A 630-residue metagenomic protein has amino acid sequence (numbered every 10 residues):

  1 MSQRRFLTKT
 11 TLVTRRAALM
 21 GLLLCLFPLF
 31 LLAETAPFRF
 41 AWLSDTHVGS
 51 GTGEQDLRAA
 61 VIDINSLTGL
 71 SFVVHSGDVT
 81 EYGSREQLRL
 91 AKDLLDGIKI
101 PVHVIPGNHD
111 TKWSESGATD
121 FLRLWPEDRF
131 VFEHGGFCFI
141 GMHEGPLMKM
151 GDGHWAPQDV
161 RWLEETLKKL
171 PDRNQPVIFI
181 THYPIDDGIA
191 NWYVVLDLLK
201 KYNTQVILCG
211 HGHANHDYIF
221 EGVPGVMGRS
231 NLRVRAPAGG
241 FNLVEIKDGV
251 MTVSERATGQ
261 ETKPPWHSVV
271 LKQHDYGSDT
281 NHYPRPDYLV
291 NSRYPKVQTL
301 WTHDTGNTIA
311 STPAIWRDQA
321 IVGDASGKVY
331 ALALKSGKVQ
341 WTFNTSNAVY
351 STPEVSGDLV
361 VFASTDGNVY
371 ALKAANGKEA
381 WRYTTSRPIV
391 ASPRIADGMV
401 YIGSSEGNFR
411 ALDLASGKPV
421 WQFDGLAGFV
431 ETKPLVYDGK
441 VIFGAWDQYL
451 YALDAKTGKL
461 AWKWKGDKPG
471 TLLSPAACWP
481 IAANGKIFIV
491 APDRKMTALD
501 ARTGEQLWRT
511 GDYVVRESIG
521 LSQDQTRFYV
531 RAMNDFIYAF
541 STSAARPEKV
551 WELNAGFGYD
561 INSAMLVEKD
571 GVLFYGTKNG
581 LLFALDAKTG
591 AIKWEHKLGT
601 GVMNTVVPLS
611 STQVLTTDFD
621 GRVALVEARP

Functional and structural regions predicted by a protein language model:
L32-L90: N-terminal active-site segment of His-dependent metallophosphoesterases
T35, N65-F72, G151-P224: His/acidic metal-ligating clusters that form di-metal
T46-S50, D120-A190, S230: Conserved catalytic scaffold of divalent metal-dependent phosphoesterases
G49-G51, E81-E86, N108-S116, L147-G151 (+3 more regions): Active-site environment of divalent metal-dependent phosphoester hydrolases
V223-Y283: Binuclear metal-dependent phosphoesterase catalytic core
Y294-A314, Q340-S356, T365, E379-A396 (+8 more regions): Extracytoplasmic beta-rich repeat domains
A333-G337, K373-G377, D413-G417, D454-T457 (+4 more regions): Short loop/turn segments that connect beta-strands within beta-propeller blades
